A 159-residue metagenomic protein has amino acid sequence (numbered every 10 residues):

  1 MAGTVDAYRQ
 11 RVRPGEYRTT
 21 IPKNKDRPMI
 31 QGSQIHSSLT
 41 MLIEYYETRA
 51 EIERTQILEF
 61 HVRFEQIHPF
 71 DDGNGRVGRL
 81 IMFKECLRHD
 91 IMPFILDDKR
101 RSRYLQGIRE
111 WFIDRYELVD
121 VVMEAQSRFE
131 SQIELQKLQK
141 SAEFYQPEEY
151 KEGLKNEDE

Functional and structural regions predicted by a protein language model:
M1-E159: FIC/Doc superfamily catalytic core
